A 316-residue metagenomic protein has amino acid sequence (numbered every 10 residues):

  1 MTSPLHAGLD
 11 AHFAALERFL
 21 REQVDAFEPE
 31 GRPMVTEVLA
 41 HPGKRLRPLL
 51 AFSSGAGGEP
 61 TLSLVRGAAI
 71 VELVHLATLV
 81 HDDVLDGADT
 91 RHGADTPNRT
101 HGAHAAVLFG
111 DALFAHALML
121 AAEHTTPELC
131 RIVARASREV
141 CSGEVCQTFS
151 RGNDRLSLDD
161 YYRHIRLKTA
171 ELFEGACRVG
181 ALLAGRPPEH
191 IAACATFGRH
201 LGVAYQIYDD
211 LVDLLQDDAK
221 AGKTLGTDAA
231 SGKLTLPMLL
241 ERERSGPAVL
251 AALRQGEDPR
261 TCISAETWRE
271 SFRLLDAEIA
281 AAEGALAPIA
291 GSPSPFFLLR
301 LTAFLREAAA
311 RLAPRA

Functional and structural regions predicted by a protein language model:
M1-L76, V80, V84-R99, R135 (+5 more regions): Conserved N-terminal diphosphate/IPP-binding helix and adjacent helical/loop segment of trans-prenyltransferase domains
P48, L64-A88, R138-E139, A170-E174 (+4 more regions): Active-site alpha-helical segments that house and flank conserved acidic catalytic motifs for diphosphate chemistry
L50, A117, G143, M238 (+1 more regions): Residue-level signal for inorganic ion chemistry
R91-L113, R155-T169, A192-T196, D218-R244 (+1 more regions): Divalent-cation-assisted or electrostatically stabilized phosphate/pyrophosphate-binding catalytic cores
H104, V140-E144: Mid-bilayer segments of alpha-helical transmembrane spans in multi-pass integral membrane proteins that mediate
F114-E123, F173-G180, G198, I279 (+1 more regions): Histidine- and acidic-residue-rich, metal-dependent catalytic cores
L118-S137, L253, T267-W268: Transmembrane helix-loop-helix
L120-I132, Q147-H164, R178-C194, L214 (+1 more regions): Inter-helical turn/loop segments and adjacent helix faces that build the functional surface of alpha-helical bundle
